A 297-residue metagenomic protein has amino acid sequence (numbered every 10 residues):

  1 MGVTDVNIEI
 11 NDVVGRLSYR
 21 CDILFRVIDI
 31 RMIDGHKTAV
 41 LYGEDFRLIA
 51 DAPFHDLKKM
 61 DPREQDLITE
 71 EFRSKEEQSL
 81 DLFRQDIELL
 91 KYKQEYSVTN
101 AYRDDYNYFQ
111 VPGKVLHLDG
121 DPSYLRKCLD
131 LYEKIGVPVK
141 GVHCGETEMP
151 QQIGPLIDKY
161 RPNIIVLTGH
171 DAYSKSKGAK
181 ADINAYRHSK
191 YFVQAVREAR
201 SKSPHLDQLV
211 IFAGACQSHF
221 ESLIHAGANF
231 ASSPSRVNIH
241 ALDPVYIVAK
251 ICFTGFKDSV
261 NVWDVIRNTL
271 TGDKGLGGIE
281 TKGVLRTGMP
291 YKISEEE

Functional and structural regions predicted by a protein language model:
M1-I10: Mixed-charge, Lys/Arg-rich low-complexity intrinsically disordered regions
C21-M32: Short beta-strand-centered aromatic/proline hotspots
I33-Y42: Short, solvent-exposed secondary-structure boundary/capping segments
D45-A101: Intrinsically disordered, low-complexity, charged/polar segments
L129-K140: Short helix-loop-beta junction
I157-H170, A228: Proline-aspartate-enriched helix->loop->beta-strand connector
V193-I239: Catalytic cores of nucleophile-dependent amide-cleaving enzymes
N238-E297: C-terminal functional extensions of proteins
